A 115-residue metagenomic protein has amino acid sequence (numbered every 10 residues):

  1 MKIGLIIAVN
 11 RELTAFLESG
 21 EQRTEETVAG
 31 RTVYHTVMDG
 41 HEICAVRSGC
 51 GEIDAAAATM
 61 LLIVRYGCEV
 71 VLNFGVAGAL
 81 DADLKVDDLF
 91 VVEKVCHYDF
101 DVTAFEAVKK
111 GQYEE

Functional and structural regions predicted by a protein language model:
M1-Y66: N-terminal short beta-loop-beta anion/metal-coordinating cradle
E12-T14, G78-D81: Short, active-site-adjacent cap segments at secondary-structure transitions
R23-T27, I63-G67, F90-E93, V108-Q112: Short, low-complexity, polar/charged sequence segments that are solvent-exposed and flexible
A55-G67, L80-V91: Extended, folded domain segments that form the structural surfaces/walls around functional sites
E69-L72: Structural motif
D81-E115: Mid-sequence, gly/pro-rich, charge-dense loop/helix-turn segments that line enzyme active sites
